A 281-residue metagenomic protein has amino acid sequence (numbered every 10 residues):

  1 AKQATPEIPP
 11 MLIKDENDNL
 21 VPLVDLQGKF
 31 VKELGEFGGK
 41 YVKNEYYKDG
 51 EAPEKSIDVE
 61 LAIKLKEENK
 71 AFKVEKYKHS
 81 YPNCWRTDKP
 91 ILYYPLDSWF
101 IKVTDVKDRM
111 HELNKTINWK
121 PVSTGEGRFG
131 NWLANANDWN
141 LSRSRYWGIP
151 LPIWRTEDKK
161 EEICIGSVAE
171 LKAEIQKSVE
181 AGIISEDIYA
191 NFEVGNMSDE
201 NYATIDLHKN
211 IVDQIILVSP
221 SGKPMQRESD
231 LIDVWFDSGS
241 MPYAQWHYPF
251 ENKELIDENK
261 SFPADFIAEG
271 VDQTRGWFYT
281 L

Functional and structural regions predicted by a protein language model:
K2-V194, L207: Residue patterns forming the tRNA-binding/recognition surfaces of aminoacyl-tRNA synthetases and related DALR
L12-D15, P22-V24, R145-W147, I175-S178 (+2 more regions): Alpha-helical recognition segments enriched in aromatics with Gly/Pro capping that present substrate-recognition
